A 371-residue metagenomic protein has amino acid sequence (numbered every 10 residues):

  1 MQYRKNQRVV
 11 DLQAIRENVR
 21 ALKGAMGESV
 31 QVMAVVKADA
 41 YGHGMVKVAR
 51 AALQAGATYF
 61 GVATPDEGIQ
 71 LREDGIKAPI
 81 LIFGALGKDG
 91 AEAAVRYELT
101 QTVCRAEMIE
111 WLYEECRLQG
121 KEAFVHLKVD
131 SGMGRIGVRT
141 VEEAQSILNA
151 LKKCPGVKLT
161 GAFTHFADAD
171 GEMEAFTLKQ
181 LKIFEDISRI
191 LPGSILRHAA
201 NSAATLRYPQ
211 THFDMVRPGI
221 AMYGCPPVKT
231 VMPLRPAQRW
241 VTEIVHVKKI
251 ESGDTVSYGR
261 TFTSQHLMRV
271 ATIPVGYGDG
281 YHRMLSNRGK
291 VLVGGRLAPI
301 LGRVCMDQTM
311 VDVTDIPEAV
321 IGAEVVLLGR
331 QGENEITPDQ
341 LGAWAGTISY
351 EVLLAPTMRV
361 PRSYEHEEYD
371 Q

Functional and structural regions predicted by a protein language model:
M1-R16, E67, L86, A93 (+4 more regions): Active-site anion/phosphate-binding pocket segments in diverse small-molecule metabolic enzymes
Q2-E17, G27-A199, H212: Active-site-proximal beta-alpha core segment in soluble small-molecule metabolic enzymes
